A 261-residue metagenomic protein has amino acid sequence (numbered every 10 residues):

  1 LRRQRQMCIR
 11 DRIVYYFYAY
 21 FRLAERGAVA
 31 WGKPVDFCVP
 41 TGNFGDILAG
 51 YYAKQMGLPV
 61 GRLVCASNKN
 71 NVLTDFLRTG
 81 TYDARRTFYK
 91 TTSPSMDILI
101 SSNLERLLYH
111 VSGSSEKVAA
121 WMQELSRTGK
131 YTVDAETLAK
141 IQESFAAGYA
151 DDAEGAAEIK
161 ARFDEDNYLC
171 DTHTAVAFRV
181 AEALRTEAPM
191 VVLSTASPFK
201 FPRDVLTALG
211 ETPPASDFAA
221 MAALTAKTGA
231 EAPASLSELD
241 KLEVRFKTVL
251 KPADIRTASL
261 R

Functional and structural regions predicted by a protein language model:
L1-I9: Single conserved hydrophobic/aromatic residue that forms the stacking wall/gate of nucleotide- or nucleobase-binding
R10-R26, W31-P34, H110-A188, P252: Active-site-adjacent helical/loop segments in soluble small-molecule enzymes
R10-V14, F44, D97-S101, E105 (+6 more regions): Electropositive phosphate-/nucleotide-binding environments in soluble metabolic enzymes
V14, Y20, I47-L58, E231-A234: Long, contiguous secondary-structure blocks with strong helical propensity
A28-W31, D36-E124, L193-L209: Glycine-rich phosphate/pyrophosphate-binding loop at beta-loop-alpha junctions
L58-L77, F178-L242: Catalytic phosphate/nucleotide-handling subdomain of diverse soluble enzymes
R86-S95, I141-S144, K241-K247: Short beta-alpha connecting loops at secondary-structure transitions that line or flank enzyme active sites
A232-R261: Structural signal for terminal/edge beta-strands and the immediately following C-terminal loop/tail that closes
